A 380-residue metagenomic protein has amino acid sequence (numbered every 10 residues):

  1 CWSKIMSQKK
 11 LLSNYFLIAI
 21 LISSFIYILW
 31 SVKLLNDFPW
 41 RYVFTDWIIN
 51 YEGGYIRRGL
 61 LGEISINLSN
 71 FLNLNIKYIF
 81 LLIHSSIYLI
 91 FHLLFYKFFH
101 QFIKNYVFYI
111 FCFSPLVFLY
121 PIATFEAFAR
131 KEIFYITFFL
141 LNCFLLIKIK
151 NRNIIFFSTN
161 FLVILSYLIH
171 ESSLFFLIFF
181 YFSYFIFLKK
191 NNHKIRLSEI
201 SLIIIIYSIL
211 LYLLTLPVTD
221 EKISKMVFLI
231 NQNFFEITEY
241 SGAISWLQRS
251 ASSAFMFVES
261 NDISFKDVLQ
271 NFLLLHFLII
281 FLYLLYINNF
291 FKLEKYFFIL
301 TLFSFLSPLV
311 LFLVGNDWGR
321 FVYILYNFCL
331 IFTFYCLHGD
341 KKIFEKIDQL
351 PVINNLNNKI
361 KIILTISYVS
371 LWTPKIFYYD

Functional and structural regions predicted by a protein language model:
I26-L34, L197-Y283: Membrane-lumen/periplasm interface segments of specific transmembrane helices in polyprenyl phosphate-linked
G59, Y109-T137, L168: Aromatic- and kink-enriched transmembrane "portal" helix at the membrane-lumen/periplasm boundary that abuts
L82-N105, L141-L145, L284: Transmembrane-helix motifs of polytopic, lipid-linked glycan transferases
Y96-F118, N151, L293-K295: Transmembrane-helix signature of polytopic, membrane-embedded enzymes that assemble or transfer cell-envelope glycans
P121-K131, L269-F272, I280-L337: Membrane-water interface signatures at transmembrane helix termini and the short loops that connect adjacent helices
I147-L165, H193-L202: Short hydrophobic alpha-helices at membrane interfaces in multi-pass membrane enzymes
I155-E171, F176-F182, L309: Membrane-interface alpha helices of multi-pass inner-membrane proteins
L177-I205: Perimembrane helix-loop-helix junctions
